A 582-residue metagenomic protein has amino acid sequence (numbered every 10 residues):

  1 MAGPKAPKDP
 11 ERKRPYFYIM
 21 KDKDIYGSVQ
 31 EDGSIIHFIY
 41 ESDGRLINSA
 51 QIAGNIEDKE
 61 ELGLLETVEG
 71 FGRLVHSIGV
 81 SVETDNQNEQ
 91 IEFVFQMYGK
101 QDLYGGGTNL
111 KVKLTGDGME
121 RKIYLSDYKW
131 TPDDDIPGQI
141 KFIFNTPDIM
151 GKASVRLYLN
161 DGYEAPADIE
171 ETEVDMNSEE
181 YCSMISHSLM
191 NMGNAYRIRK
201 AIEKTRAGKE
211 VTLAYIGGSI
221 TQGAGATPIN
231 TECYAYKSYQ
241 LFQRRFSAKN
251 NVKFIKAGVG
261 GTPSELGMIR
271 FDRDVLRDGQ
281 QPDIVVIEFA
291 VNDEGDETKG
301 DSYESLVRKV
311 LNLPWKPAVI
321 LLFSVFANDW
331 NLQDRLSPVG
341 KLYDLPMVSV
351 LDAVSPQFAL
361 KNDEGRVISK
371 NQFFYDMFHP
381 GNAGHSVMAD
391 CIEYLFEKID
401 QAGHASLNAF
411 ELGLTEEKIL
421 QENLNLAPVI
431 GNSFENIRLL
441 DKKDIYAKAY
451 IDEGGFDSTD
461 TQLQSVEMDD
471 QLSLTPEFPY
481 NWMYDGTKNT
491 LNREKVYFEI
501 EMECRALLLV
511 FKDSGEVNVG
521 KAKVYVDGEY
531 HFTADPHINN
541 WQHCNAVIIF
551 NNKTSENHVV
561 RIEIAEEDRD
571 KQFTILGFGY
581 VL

Functional and structural regions predicted by a protein language model:
M1-I216, T221-P228, S247-N250, D376 (+2 more regions): N-terminal secretory targeting modules
S77-G79, G99-Q101, E120-D127, A318-F323 (+2 more regions): Extracellular serine-dependent O-acyl
T212-I216, T221, K253-G258, D283-F289 (+2 more regions): Structural recognition of the beta-strand scaffold that forms the well-ordered cores of secreted hydrolase catalytic
L213, T227-A235, S264, M268 (+5 more regions): Solvent-exposed, acidic/flexible segments
S219-Q222, V259-S264, A290-D296, P317 (+2 more regions): Solvent-exposed loop/turn segments at secondary-structure junctions within structured extracellular/periplasmic domains
A226, S264-G300: Oxyanion-hole/transition-state-stabilizing segment in secreted/luminal serine hydrolases and related acyltransferases
Y236-K253: Signal peptide-proximal N-terminal region of secreted/periplasmic/extracellular or secretory-lumen proteins
E288-N292, S302-P338, L342: Active-site segments of SGNH/GDSL-like serine hydrolases that catalyze O-acetyl group transfer/hydrolysis on lipids
